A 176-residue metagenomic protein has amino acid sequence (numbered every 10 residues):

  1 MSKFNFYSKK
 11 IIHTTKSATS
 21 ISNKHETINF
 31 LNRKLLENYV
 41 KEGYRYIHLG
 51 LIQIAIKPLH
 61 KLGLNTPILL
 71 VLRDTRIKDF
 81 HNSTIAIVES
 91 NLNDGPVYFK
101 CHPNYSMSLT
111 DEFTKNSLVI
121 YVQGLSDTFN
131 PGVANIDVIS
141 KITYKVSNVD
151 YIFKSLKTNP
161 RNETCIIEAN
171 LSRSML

Functional and structural regions predicted by a protein language model:
M1-L176: Capsid-like jelly-roll
